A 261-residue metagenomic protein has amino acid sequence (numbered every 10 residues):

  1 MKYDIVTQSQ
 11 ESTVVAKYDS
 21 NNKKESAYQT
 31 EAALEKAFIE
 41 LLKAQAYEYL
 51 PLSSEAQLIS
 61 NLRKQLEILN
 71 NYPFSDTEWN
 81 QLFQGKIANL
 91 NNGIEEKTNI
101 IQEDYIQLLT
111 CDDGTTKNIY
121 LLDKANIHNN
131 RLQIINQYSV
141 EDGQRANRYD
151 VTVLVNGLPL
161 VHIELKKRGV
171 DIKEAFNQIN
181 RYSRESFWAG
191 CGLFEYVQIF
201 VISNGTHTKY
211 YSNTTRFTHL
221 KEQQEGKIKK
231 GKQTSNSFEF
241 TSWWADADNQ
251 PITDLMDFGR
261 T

Functional and structural regions predicted by a protein language model:
M1-T261: ATP-dependent helicase/translocase motor core
